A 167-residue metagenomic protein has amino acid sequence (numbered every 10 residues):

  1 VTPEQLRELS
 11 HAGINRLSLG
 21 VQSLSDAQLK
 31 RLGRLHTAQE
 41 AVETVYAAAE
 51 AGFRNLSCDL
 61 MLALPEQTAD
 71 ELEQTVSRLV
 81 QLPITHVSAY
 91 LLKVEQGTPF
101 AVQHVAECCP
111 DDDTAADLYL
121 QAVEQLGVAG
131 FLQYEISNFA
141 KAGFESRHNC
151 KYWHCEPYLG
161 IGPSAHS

Functional and structural regions predicted by a protein language model:
V1-S167: C-terminal scaffold of the Radical SAM
